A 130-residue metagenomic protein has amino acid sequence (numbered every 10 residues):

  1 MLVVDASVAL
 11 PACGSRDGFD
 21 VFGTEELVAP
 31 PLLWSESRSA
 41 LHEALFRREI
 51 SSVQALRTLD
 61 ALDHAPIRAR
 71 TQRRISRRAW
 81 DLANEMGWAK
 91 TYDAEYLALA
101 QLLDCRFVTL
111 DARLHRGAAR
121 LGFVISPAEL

Functional and structural regions predicted by a protein language model:
M1, W34, L97-L130: Acidic, PIN/NYN-like endoribonuclease modules and their adjacent C-terminal/linker elements
M1-W34, A44, E49-R57, L130: Short, well-structured N-terminal submotif of metal-dependent ribonuclease cores
S15-R16, A40, R120-L121: Residue-level signal for well-ordered alpha-helical positions
L27, R68-R70, I125: Short secondary-structure junctions
R38-R70, I75-A79: Active-site-proximal, substrate-binding regions of enzyme catalytic domains and RNA-binding/basic surfaces
E49-I50, W88, F123: Helix N-cap/coil-helix junction residues
I67-R113: Active-site neighborhoods of divalent-metal-dependent phosphate/nucleic-acid chemistry enzymes
